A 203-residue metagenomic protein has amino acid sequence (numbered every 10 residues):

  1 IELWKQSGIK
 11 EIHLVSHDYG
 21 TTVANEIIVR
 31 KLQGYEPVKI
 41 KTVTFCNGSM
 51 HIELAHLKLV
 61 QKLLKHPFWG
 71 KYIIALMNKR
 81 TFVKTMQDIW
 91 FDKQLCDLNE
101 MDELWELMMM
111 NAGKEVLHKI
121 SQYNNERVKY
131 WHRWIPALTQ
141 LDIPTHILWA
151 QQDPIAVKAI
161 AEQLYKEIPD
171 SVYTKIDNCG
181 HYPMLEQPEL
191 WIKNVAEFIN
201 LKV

Functional and structural regions predicted by a protein language model:
I1-V15, T21-K175, M184: Flexible "cap/lid" subdomain of the alpha/beta-hydrolase fold that forms the substrate-access gate
D170-V203: Catalytic active-site module of serine/aspartate enzymes centered on a nucleophile-bearing elbow/loop
